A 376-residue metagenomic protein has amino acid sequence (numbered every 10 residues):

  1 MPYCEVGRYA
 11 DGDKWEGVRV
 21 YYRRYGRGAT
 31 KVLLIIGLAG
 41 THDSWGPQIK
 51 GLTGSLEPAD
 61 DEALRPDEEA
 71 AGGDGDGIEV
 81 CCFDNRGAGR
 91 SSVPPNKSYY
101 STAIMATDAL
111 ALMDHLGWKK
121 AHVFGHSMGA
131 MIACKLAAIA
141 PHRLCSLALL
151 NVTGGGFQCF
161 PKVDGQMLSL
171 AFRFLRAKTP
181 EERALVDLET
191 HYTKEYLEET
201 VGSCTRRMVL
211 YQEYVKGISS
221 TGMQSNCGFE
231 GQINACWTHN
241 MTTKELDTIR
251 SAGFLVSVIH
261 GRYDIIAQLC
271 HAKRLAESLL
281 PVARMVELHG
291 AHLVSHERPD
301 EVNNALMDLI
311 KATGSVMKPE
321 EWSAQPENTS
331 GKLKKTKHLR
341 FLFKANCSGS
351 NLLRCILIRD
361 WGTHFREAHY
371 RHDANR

Functional and structural regions predicted by a protein language model:
C4-S98: Conserved HGGG/HGGXW glycine-rich cap/lid loop of the alpha/beta-hydrolase fold
A103-A121: Conserved acidic catalytic loop of the alpha/beta-hydrolase fold
G125-G129, A133: Gly/Ala-rich beta-loop-alpha elbow adjacent to hydrolase catalytic centers
A138, H142-T179: Flexible "cap/lid" loop of the alpha/beta hydrolase fold
E181-N240, E245-T248: Conserved alpha/beta-hydrolase catalytic His-Asp/Glu region
A252, V258-H260, D264: Short beta-strand/loop motif that positions the catalytic acidic residue of the alpha/beta-hydrolase fold
I265-H271: Conserved alpha/beta-hydrolase "acid-adjacent" motif
P281-R376: Catalytic active-site module of serine/aspartate enzymes centered on a nucleophile-bearing elbow/loop
